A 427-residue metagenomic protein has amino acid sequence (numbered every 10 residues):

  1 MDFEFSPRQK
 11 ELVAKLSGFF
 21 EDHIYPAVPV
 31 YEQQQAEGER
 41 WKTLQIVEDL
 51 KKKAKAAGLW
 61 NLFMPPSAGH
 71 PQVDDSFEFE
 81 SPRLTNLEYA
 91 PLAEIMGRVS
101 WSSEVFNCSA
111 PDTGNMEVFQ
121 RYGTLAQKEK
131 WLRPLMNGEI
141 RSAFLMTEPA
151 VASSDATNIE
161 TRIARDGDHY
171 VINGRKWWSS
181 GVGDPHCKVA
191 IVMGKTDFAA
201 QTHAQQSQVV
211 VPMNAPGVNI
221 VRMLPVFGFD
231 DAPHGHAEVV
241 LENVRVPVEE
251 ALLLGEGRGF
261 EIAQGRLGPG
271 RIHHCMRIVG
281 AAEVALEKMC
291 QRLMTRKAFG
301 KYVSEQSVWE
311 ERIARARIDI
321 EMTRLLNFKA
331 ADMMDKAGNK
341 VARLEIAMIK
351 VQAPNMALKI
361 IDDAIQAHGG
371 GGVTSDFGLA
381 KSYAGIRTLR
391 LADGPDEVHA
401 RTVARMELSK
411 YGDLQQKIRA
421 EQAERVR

Functional and structural regions predicted by a protein language model:
M1-S100, S109, Y122-Q127, P134-E139 (+3 more regions): Alpha-helical interface subdomain recognition
E104-A126, D155: N-terminal glycine-rich flavin-associated loop
G138-T147, V192: A short, Trp-centered hydrophobic/proline-enriched beta-strand micro-motif
A150-S154, G181-P185, F198-A200, F227-G235: Short Gly/Pro-enriched turn/cap motifs at secondary-structure boundaries
N158, N214-R245: Flexible, small-/acidic-enriched active-site or ligand-binding loops
E160-R162: Short, surface-exposed charged micro-motifs
D168-H169, N173-V221: A short core secondary-structure module
N243-E261: Long, acidic (Asp/Glu-rich), low-complexity accessory segments flanking structured domains
